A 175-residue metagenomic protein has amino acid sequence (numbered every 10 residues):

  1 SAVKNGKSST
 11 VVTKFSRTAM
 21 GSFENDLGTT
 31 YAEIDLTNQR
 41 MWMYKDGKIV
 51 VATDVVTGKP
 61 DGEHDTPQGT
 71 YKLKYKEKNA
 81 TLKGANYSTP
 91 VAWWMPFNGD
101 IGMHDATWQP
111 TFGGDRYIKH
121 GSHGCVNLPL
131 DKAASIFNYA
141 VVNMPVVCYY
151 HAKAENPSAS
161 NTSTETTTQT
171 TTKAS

Functional and structural regions predicted by a protein language model:
S1-E63: Cell wall/extracellular polymer interaction/catalysis modules
N5-V11, T18, S22, L27 (+2 more regions): Exported/periplasmic cell-wall-interacting domains
N38, K45-G47, T57, Y75-E77 (+2 more regions): A mature extracytoplasmic/lumenal domain signature
R40-W42, K72, G102: General beta-strand recognition
V55-T57, L73, F97: Hydrophobic residues in beta-strands and at strand termini
